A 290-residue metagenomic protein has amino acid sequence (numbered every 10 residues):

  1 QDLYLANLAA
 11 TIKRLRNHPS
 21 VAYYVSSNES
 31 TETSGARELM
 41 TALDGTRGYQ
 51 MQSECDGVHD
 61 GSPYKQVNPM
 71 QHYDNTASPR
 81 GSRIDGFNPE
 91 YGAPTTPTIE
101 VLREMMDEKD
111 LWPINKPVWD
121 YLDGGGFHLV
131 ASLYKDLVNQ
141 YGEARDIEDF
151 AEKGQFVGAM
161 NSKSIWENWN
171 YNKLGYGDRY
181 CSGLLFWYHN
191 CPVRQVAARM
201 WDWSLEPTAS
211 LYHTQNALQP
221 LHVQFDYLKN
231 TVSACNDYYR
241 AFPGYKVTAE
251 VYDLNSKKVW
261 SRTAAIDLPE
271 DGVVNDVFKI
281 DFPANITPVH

Functional and structural regions predicted by a protein language model:
Q1, S27-S30, S53-D56, S182-V193: Short, solvent-exposed turn/loop segments enriched in Gly/Ser/Thr/Pro and often Arg
D2-A10: Alpha-helical scaffold elements lining the catalytic groove of polysaccharide deacetylases
A10-R14, L39, S164, N168-N172: A generic secondary-structure signal
T11-P117: Active-site region of glycoside hydrolase catalytic domains
V25-N28, M51-S53, Y188-H189, Y227 (+3 more regions): Active-site proximal loops enriched in glycine and acidic residues that flank catalytic Cys/His/Asp and coordinate
N75-P243, T248, V259: Substrate-binding clefts and catalytic carboxylate motifs of secreted carbohydrate-active enzymes
N230-D281, T287-H290: Beta-strand-rich binding/interaction modules
